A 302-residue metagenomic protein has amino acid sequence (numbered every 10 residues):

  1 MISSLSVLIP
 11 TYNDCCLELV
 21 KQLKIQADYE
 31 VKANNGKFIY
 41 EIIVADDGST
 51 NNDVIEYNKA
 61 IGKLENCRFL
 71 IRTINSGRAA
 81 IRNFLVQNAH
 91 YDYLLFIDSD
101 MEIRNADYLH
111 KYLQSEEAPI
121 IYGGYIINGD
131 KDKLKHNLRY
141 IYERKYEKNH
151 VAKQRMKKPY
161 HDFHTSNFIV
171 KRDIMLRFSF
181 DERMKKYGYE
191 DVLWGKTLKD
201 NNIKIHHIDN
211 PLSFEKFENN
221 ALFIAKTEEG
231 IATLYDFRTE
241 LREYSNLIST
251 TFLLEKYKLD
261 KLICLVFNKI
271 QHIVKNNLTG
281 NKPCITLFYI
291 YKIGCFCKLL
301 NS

Functional and structural regions predicted by a protein language model:
L23-I71: Acidic donor-binding segment of Leloir-type glycosyltransferases
R72-A89: Glycine-rich, basic loop-to-helix element that forms the pyrophosphate-binding segment of sugar-nucleotide handling
L94: Short aromatic/hydrophobic "clamp" motif used to bind/position activated sugar donors
A106-N137: Conserved donor NDP-sugar-binding/catalytic core segment of glycosyltransferases
G124, Y140-Y160: Short, flexible, basic/aromatic active-site loop/helix in glycosyltransferases
K186-W194: Acidic donor-binding loop at a coil-to-helix junction in glycosyltransferase catalytic cores that engages
N201-R238: Active-site donor/metal-binding and catalytic loop motifs of nucleotide-sugar-dependent glycosylation enzymes
E229, L247-S302: Non-catalytic, C-terminal membrane-associated alpha-helical segments of glycosyltransferases
